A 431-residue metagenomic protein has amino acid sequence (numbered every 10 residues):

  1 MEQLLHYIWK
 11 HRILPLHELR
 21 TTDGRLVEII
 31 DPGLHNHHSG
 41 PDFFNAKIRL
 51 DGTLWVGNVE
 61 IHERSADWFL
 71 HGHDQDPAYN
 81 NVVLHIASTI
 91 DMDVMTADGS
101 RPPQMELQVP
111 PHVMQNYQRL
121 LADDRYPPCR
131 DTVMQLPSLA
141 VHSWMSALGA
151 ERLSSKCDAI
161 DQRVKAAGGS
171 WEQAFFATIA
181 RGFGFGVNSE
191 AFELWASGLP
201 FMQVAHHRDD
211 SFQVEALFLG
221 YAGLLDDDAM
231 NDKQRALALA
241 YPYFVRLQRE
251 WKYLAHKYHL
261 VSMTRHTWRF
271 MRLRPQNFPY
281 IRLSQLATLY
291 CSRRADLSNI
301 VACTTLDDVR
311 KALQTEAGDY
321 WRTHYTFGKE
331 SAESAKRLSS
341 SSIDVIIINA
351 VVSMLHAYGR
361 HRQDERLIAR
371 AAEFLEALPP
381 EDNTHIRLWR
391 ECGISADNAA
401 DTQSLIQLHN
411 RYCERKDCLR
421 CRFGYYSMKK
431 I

Functional and structural regions predicted by a protein language model:
M1-Y7: N-terminal "leader" segments that precede or initiate the main folded domain
Y7-A66, Y79: N-terminal ordered "arm"
I30-P32, P41-A46, A66-H71, T89-M92 (+2 more regions): Short alpha-helical segments and helix-capping/turn motifs at coil-helix boundaries
F44, L54-W55, E60, A66-V94 (+1 more regions): N-terminal accessory interaction module
S65-D67, I90-M92, P111-V113, F185 (+2 more regions): Short loop/turn segments at secondary-structure transitions that flank enzyme active sites
N80-V82, I86-W144: Compact, glycine/acidic-enriched structural inserts
L148-S404, D417: Hydrophobic, aromatic-lined core segments that form the binding pocket/scaffold for planar heteroaromatic ligands
Q403-I431: Cysteine-cluster motifs in flexible loop/terminal segments that predominantly coordinate metals
